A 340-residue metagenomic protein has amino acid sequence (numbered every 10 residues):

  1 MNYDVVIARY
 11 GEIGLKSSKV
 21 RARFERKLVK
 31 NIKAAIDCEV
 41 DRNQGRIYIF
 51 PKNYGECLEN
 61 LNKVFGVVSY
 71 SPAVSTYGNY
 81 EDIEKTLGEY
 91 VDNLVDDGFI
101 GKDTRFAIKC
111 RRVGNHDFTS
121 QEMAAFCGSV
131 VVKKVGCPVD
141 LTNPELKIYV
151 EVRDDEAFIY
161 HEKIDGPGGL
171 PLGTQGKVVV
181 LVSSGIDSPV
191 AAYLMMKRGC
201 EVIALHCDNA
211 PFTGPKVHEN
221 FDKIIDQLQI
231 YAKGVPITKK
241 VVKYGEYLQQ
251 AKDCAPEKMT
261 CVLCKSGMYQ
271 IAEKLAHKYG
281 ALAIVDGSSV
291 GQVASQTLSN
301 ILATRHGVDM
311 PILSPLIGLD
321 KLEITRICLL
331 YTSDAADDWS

Functional and structural regions predicted by a protein language model:
M1-V179, P189-P236: RNA-binding accessory domains that recognize and position tRNA/RNA substrates
G11, E162, L205-C207, V242-G245 (+2 more regions): Generic beta-strand/beta-sheet core signal
F126-V131, K163, G168-Q175, L248-Q249 (+1 more regions): Active-site adenylate/phosphate-handling loop in enzymes that bind or generate adenylated species
D140, K240-V242, L313: General small-molecule cofactor/ligand-binding pocket signal
G185: Conserved G/P- and acidic residue-centered "switch" motifs that form tight phosphate/ATP-binding loops in soluble
I225-D253: A conserved beta-strand->alpha-helix junction
Y331-S340: Single conserved hydrophobic/aromatic residue that forms the stacking wall/gate of nucleotide- or nucleobase-binding
